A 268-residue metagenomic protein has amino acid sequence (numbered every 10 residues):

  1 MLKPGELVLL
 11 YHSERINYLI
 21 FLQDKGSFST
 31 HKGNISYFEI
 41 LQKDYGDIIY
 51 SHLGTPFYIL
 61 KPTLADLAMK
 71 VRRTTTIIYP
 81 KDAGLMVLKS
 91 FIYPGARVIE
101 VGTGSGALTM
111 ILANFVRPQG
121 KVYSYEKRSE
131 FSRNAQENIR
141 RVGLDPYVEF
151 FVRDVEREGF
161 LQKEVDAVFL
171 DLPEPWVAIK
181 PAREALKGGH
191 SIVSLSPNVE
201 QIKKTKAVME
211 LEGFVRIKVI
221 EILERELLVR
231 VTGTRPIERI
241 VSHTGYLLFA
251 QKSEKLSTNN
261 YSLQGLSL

Functional and structural regions predicted by a protein language model:
M1-K61: N-terminal auxiliary segments of SAM/dcSAM-dependent transferases
K70-A83: Conserved SAM-binding loop and adjacent beta-strand
G95-G104: Conserved class I S-adenosyl-L-methionine
S105-P118: Conserved SAM-binding loop of SAM-dependent methyltransferases across substrates and taxa, primarily the Class I
V116-R117, L144, L186-H190: Helix-to-beta-strand junctions that scaffold the AdoMet/dcAdoMet cofactor pocket in Class I SAM-dependent enzymes
P118-Y123, I192: Short beta-strand element of Class I
Y125-P175: S-adenosyl-L-methionine
W176-Y246: C-terminal substrate-binding/active-site "lid" region of AdoMet-derived donor-dependent transferases
